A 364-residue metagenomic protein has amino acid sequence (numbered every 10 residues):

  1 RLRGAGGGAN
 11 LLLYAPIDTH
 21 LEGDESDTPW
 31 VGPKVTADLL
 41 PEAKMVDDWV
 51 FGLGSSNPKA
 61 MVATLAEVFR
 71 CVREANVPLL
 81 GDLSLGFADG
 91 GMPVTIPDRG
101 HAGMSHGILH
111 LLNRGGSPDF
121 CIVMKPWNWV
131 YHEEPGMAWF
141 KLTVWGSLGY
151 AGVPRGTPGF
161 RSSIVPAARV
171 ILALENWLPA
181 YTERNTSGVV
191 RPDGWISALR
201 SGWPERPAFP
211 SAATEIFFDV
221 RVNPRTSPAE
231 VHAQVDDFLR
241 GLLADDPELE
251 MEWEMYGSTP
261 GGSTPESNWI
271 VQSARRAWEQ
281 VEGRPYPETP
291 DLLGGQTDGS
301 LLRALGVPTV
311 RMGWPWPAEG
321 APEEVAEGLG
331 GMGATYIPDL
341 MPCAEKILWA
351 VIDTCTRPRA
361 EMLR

Functional and structural regions predicted by a protein language model:
R1-A5, A304-L305: Active-site beta-strand termini and strand-to-loop segments that position acidic
G8-S84: Active-site metal-coordination/substrate-binding segment of hydrolases, especially metallo-dependent peptidases
A9-L11, G81, G136-A138, A212-I216 (+1 more regions): Residues at beta-strand starts and edge strands
Y14-P16, G86-F87, I122-K125, T143 (+1 more regions): Short beta-strand segments
D18-H20, W127, R200: Catalytic metal-binding/acid-base residues of hydrolase active sites
G23-D48, V94-L112, E319-G331: Charged, glycine/proline-rich intrinsically disordered loops and linkers
W49-G52, S56-W139: Acidic/histidine-rich catalytic neighborhood of metal-dependent amide-processing enzymes
K141, W145-R364: Metal-dependent amide/peptide-bond hydrolase catalytic core, centered on the "pita-bread" metallohydrolase fold
